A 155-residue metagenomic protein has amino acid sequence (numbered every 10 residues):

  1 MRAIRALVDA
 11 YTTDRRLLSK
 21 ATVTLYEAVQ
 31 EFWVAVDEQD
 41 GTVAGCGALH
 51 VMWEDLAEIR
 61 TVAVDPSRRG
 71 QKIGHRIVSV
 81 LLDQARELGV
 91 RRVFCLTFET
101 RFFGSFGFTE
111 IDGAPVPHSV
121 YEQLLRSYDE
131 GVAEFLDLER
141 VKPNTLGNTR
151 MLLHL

Functional and structural regions predicted by a protein language model:
M1-K20, V36-D37, T42, G147-L155: Short amphipathic alpha-helix that is part of the acyltransferase structural core
A6, D83, R101: Surface-exposed charge patches
R15-E38, A44-V64: A conserved beta-strand-loop-helix scaffold within acyl/acetyltransferase catalytic domains
L18-A21, V78-L81, D137-L138: A generic local structural motif
V64, G70-A85, F94-C95: Conserved acetyl-CoA-binding loop-helix of GNAT-fold acetyltransferases
R86-L88, R92-L155: Terminal substrate-recognition subdomain of acyl/acetyltransferases
